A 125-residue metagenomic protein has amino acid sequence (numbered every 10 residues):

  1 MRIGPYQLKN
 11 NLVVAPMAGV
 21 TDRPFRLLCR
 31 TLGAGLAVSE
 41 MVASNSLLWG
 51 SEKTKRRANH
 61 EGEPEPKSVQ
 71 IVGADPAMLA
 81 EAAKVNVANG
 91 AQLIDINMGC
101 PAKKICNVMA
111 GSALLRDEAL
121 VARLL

Functional and structural regions predicted by a protein language model:
M1-R2, Y6, N10-N11: Extreme N-terminal starter segment of soluble prokaryotic enzymes
R2, M17-Q92: Glycine-rich, positively charged N-terminal anion/phosphate-binding segment
L8, G62-E65, N107: Short glycine-enriched loop/turn motifs at secondary-structure junctions
L12-P16: Short, hydrophobic/glycine-enriched beta-strand segments
A83-V87, E118-L125: Generic structural signal for well-ordered alpha-helices, preferentially at hydrophobic/aromatic core positions
G99-P101: Short loop/turn motifs enriched for small/polar and acidic residues
K103-L120: Glycine-rich tight-turn/loop motif centered on a GG-T
